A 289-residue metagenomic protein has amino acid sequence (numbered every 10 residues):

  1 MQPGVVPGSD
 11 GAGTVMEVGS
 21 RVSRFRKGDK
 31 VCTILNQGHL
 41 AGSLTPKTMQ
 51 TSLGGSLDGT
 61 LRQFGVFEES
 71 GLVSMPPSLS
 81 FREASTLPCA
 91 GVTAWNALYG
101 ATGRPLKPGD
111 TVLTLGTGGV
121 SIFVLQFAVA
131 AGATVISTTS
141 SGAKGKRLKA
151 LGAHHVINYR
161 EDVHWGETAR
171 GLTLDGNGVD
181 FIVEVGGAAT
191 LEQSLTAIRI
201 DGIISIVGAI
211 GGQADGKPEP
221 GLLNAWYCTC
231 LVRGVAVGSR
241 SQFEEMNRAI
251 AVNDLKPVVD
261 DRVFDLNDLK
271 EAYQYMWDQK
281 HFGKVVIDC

Functional and structural regions predicted by a protein language model:
M1-A41, D58, P76-L79: Glycine-rich beta-strand-centered segment in the early N-terminal region that forms part of a ligand/cofactor-binding
V31, P77-D162, E167: Mid-domain Rossmann-like dinucleotide-binding core that forms the NAD(H)/NADP(H) cofactor-binding site
C32, D180-V183: N-terminal Rossmann-like NAD(P) cofactor-binding module of classical short-chain dehydrogenase/reductase
T48-Q50, A131, V185-V258, V263-D265 (+1 more regions): Glycine-rich phosphate-binding loop and adjacent beta-alpha segment of Rossmann(oid) nucleotide-cofactor-binding
V163-G176, Q274: Conserved amphipathic alpha-helix within the SDR
G176, L255-D260, K270-C289: C-terminal capping/lid region of NAD(P)-dependent oxidoreductase domains
